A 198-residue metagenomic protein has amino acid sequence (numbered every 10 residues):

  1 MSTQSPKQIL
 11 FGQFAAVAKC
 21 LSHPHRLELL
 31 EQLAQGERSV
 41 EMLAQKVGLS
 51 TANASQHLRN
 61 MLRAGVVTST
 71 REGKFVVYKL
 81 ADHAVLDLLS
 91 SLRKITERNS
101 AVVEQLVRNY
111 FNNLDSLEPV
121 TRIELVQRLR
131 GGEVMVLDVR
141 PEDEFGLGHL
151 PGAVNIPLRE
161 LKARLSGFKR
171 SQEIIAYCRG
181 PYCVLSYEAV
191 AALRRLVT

Functional and structural regions predicted by a protein language model:
M1-L10: Long, low-complexity, charged/polar intrinsically disordered regions in eukaryotic proteins
I9-A52, V76-A84: N-terminal helix-turn-helix DNA-binding core of bacterial DNA-binding proteins
Q45, L62-R63: Alpha-helical residues within the helix-turn-helix
L49, L80-M135, V139-L147: Flexible, polar/low-complexity N-terminal or interdomain linker segments that lie immediately upstream of folded
L58-R59: Short, hydrophobic-biased segments on the C-terminal half of alpha helices that form "recognition helices"
R63-E72, K79: Beta-hairpin "wing" of winged helix-turn-helix
T121-E188: Positively charged, proline/Ser/Thr-rich regional signature most characteristic of the Rhodanese/CDC25-like
R195-T198: A non-catalytic structural micro-motif
